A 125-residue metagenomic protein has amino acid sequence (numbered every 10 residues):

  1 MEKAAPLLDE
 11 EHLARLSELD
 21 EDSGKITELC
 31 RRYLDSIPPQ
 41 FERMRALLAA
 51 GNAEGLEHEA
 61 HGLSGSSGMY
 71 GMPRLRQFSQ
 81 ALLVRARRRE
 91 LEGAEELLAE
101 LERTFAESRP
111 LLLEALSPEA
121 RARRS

Functional and structural regions predicted by a protein language model:
M1-S125: Two-component system phosphorelay core
